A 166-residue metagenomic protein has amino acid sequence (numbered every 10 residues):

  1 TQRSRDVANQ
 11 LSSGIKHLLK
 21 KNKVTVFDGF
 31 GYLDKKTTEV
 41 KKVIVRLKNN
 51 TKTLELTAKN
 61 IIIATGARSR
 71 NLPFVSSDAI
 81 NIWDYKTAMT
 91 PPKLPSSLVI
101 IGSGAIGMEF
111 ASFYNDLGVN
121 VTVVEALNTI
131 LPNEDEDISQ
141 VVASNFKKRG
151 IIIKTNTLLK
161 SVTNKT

Functional and structural regions predicted by a protein language model:
T1-R3: Glycine-rich active-site loop/strand segments that organize a redox cofactor
D6-S12, K16, M89-T90, P95-V99 (+1 more regions): Rossmann-like dinucleotide-binding cores of NAD(P)H-dependent redox enzymes
N9-I101, L158: FAD-binding core/adjacent interface of flavoenzyme oxidoreductases
